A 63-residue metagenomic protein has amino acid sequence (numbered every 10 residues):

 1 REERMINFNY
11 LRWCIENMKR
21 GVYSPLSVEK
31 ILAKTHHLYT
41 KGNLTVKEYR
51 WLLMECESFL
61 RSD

Functional and structural regions predicted by a protein language model:
R4-D63: Acidic, Ser/Pro/Thr-rich low-complexity regulatory regions and the short amphipathic helical interaction modules they
